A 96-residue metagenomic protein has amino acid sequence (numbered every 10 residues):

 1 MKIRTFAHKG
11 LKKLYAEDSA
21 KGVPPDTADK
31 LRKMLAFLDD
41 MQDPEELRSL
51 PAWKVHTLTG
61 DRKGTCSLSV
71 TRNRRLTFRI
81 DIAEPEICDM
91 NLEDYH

Functional and structural regions predicted by a protein language model:
M1-M34: Arg/Lys-rich, positively charged N-terminal/basic patches that mediate binding to nucleic acids
K2, G10, S19, D43-E46 (+2 more regions): Glycine-rich, flexible loop/turn motifs
A7, T27-M34, K54, V70 (+1 more regions): Amphipathic alpha-helical interface surfaces
L31-L35, P51-L58, R75-F78: Solvent-exposed, non-transmembrane amphipathic alpha-helical segments
L38: Conserved phosphate-interacting/catalytic interface
Q42-C66: A short, surface-exposed loop/turn module that caps and links secondary-structure elements
T59, C66-H96: Enriched for short, Lys/Arg-rich terminal
